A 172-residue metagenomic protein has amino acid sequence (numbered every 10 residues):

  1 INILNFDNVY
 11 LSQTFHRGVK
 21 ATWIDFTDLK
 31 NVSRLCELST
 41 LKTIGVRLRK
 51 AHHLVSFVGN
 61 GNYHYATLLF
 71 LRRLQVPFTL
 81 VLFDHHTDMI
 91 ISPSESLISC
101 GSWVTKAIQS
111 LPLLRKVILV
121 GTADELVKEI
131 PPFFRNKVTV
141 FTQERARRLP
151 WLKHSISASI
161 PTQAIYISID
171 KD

Functional and structural regions predicted by a protein language model:
I1-D172: Conserved alpha-helical scaffold segments that buttress catalytic/binding sites
